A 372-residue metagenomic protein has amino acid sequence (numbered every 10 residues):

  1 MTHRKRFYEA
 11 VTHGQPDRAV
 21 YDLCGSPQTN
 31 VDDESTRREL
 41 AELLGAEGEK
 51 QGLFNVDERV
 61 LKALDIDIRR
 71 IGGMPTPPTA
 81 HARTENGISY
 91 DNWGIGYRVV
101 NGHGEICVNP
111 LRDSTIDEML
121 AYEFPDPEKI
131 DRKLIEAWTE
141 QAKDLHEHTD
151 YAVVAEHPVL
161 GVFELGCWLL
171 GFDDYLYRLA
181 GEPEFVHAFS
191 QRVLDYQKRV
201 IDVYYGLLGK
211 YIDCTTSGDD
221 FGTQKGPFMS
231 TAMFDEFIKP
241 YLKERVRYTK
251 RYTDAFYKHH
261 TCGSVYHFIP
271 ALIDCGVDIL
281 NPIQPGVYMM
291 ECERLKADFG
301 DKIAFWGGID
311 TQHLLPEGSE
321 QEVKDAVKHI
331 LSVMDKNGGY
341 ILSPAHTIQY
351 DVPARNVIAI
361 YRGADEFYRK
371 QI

Functional and structural regions predicted by a protein language model:
M1-V31, L40, Y90, V99 (+1 more regions): Active-site loop segments of alpha/beta catalytic cores
T2, G52-R59, T84, K133: Generic alpha-helix structural propensity
D32-T79: Segments that shape or occlude catalytic/ligand-binding pockets
L61, G94, V153: Hydrophobic/aromatic pocket-lining and membrane-interface residues
A63, R70-G72, G87, N92 (+1 more regions): Secretory-pathway glycan-assembly enzymes, especially type II membrane glycosyltransferases that use nucleotide-sugar
I71-T84, D126, H157-F163: Short, glycine/charge-rich beta-strand/loop segments that flank catalytic centers and engage negatively charged groups
P77-P125: A contiguous, low-structure linker/loop signature
